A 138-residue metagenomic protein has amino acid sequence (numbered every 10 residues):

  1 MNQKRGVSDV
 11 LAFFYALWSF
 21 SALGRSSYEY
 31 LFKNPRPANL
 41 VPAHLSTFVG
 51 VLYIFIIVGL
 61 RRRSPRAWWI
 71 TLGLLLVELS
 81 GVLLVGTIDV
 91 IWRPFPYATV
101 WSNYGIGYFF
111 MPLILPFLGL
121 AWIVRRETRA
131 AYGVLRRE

Functional and structural regions predicted by a protein language model:
M1-E138: Topology signature of small-to-medium multi-pass alpha-helical membrane proteins
